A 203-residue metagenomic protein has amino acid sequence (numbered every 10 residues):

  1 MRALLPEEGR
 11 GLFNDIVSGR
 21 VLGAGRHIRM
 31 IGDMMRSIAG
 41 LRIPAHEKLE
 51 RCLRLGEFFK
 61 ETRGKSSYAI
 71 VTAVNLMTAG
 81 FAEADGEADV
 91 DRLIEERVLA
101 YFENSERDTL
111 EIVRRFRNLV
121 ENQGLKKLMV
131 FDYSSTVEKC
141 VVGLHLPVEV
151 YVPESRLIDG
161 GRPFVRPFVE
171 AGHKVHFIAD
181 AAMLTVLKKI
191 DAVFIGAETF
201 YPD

Functional and structural regions predicted by a protein language model:
M1-R97: Long amphipathic alpha-helical segments
A24-G25, K127-V137, L157-I158: Gly/Ser/Thr-rich loops at beta-strand to alpha-helix junctions that form or flank small-molecule/cofactor-binding
G32, F131-D132, I195-G196: Short beta-strand segments
N104-G124: A short, well-structured juxtamembrane/interface segment
L125-K126, V148: Nucleotide donor/acceptor-binding cores
S134-L146: Histidine-anchored nucleotide/phosphate-binding helix
P147, P153-D203: Conserved phosphate- and dinucleotide-binding cores of soluble alpha/beta proteins, encompassing both enzyme active
